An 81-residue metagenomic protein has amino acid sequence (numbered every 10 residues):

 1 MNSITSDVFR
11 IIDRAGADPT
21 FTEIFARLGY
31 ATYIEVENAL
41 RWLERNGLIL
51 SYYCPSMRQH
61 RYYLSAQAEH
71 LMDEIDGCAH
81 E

Functional and structural regions predicted by a protein language model:
M1-N2, A17-D18, Y33, R61: Alpha-helix N-cap/helix-initiation sites
M1-R10: Short alpha-helical segments that sit at the start of domains
R10-G16, G29, D76: Short, locally clustered residues in the helix-turn-helix/winged-helix DNA-binding domain
A17-R27: Short acidic, hydrophobic short linear motifs in intrinsically disordered regions
Y30-N46: Short amphipathic alpha-helical interaction segments
E44-C54: A short, conserved structural fragment
Y53-R61: Short, Lys/Arg-rich nucleic-acid/phosphate-binding segment
A66-E81: Short, amphipathic alpha-helical interaction segments positioned at domain boundaries
